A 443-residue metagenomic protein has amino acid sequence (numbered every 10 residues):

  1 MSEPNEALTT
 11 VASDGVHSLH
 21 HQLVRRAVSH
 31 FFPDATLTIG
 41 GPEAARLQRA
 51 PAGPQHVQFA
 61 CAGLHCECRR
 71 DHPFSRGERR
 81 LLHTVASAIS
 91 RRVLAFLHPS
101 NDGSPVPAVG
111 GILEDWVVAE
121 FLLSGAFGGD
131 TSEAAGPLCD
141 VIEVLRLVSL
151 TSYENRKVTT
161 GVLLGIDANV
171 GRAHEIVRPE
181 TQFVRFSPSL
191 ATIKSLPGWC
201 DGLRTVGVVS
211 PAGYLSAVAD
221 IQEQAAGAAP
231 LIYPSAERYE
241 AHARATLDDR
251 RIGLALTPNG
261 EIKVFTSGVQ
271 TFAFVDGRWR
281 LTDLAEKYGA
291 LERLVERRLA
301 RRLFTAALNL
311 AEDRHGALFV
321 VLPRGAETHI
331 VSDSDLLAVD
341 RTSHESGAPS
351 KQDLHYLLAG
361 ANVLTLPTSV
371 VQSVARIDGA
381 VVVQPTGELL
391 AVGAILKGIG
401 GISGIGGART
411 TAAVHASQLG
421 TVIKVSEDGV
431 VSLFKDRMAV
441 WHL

Functional and structural regions predicted by a protein language model:
M1-L443: Divalent-cation
